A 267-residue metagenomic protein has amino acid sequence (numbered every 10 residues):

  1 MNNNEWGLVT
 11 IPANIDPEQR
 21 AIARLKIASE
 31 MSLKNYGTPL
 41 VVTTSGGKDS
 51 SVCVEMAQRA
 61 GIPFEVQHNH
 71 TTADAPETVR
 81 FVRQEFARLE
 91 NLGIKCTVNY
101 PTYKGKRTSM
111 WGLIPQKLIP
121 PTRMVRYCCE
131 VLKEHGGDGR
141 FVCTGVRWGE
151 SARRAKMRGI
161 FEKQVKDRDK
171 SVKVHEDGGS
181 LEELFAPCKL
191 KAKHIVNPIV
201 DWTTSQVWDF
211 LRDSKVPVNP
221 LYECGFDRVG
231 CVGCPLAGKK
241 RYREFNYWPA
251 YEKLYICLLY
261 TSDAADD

Functional and structural regions predicted by a protein language model:
M1-S262: Nucleotide-activated chemistry modules centered on ATP-dependent adenylation/adenylyltransferase
D263-D267: A short, hydrophobic C-terminal helix/tail in secreted or cell-surface proteins
